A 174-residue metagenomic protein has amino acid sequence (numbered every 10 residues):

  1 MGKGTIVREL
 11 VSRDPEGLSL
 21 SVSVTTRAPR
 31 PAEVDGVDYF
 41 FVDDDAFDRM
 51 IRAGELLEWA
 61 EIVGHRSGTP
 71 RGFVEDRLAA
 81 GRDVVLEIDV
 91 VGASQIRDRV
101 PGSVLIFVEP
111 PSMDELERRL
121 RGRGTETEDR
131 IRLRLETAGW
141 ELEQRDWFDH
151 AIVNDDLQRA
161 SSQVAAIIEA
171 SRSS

Functional and structural regions predicted by a protein language model:
K3-T5: Walker A/P-loop
E9: Active-site signature of alpha/beta-hydrolase-fold catalytic machinery across serine- and Asp/Cys-nucleophile hydrolases
S12-S21: Post-Walker A helix-loop "phosphate-sensing" segment adjacent to the P-loop in P-loop NTPases
R13, T25-P29, A46, V90-G92 (+2 more regions): Conserved nucleotide-binding/hydrolysis micro-motifs of P-loop NTPases
S23-V84, V90-S94: ATP-dependent small-molecule kinase phosphotransfer cores that center on conserved nucleotide phosphate-binding segments
A28-V34, E115-R119, G124: A short acidic, helix-capping loop that chelates divalent metal ions and anchors anionic groups
V84-D89, D98-G122: Conserved phosphate-donor/acceptor-positioning beta-strand/loop module used by diverse small-molecule
G102, R118-R121, T125-E126, W140-S174: NTP-dependent small-molecule kinase module
